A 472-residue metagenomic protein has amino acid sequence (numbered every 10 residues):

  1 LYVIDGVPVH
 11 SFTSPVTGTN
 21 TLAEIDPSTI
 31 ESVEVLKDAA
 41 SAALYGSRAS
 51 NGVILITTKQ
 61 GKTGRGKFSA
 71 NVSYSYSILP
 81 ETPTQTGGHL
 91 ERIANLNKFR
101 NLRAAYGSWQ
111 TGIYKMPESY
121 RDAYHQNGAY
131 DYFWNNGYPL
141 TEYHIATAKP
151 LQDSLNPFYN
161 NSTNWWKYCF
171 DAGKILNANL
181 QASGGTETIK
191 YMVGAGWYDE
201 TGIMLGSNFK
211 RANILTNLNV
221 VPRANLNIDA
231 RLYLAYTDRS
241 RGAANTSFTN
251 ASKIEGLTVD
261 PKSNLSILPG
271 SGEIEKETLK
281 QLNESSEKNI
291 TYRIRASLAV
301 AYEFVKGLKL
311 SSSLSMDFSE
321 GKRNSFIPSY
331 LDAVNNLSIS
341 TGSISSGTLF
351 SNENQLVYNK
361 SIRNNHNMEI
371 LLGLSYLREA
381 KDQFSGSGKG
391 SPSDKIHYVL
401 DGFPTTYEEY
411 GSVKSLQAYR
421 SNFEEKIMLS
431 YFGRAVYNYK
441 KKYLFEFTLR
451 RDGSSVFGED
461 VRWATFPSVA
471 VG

Functional and structural regions predicted by a protein language model:
V7-K37: Short acidic/polar hinge/loop motifs at secondary-structure boundaries that mediate gating or recognition
P27, T63, I175, T186-E187 (+4 more regions): Outer-membrane beta-barrel channels and translocator barrels
P27-S69, I175-N177, K190, Y198: A beta-strand signature from Gram-negative outer-membrane beta-barrel systems, especially the internal plug domain
I30, I214-T216, S312, N352 (+4 more regions): Extended, hydrophobic alpha-helical segments in both membrane/secreted and soluble proteins
T58, L180-G184, I214-V220, A296-Y302 (+4 more regions): Residues on the lipid-exposed face of transmembrane beta-strands in outer-membrane beta-barrel proteins
K62-S162, A172, G202-R295, S311-L429 (+1 more regions): Surface-exposed loop/interface segments of Gram-negative outer-membrane beta-barrel transport/assembly proteins
V72, A195-T201, F445-F457: Transmembrane beta-strand segments that form the barrel wall of outer-membrane beta-barrel proteins
Y168-G173, A182-T186: Outer-membrane beta-barrel initiation region
